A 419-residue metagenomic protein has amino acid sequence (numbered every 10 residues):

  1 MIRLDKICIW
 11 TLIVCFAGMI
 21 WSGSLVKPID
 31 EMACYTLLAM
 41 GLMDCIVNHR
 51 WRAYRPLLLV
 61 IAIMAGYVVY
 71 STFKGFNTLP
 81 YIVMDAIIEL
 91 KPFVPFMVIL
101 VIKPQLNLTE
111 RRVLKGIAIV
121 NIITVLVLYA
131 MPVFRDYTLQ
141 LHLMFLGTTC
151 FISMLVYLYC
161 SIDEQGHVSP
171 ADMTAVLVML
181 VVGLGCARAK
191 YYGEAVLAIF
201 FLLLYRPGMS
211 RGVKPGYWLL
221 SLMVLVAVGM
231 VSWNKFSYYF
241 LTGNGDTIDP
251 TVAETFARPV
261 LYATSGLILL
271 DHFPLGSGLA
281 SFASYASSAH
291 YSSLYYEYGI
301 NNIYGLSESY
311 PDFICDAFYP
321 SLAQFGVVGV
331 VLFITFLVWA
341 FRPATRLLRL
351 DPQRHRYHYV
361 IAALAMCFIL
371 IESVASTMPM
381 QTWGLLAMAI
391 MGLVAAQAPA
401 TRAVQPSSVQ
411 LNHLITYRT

Functional and structural regions predicted by a protein language model:
M1-V69, P104, L108, C160-P170 (+2 more regions): Transmembrane signal-anchor hairpin modules in multi-pass inner-membrane enzymes, especially those that act on
M19-A33, D136-F145, P170-G208, G229-K235 (+2 more regions): Helix-loop-helix junctions and helix-breaking kinks within/between transmembrane helices of multi-pass membrane
E31-L38, P56-Y70, N77-V101, G116-A118 (+2 more regions): Aromatic-anchored transmembrane helix interface
P95-R135, L141-R206: Alpha-helical transmembrane segments of multi-pass inner-membrane proteins
V181-C186, L203-D249, L267: A membrane-periplasm/extracellular boundary helix in multi-pass inner-membrane enzymes that assemble envelope glycans
S281-F318: Interfacial juxtamembrane loops and adjacent helix segments that form the catalytic/substrate-binding surfaces
Q324-C367: Hydrophobic transmembrane alpha-helices and their immediate junctions
Y359-T419: Transmembrane alpha-helices of multi-pass inner-membrane enzymes
